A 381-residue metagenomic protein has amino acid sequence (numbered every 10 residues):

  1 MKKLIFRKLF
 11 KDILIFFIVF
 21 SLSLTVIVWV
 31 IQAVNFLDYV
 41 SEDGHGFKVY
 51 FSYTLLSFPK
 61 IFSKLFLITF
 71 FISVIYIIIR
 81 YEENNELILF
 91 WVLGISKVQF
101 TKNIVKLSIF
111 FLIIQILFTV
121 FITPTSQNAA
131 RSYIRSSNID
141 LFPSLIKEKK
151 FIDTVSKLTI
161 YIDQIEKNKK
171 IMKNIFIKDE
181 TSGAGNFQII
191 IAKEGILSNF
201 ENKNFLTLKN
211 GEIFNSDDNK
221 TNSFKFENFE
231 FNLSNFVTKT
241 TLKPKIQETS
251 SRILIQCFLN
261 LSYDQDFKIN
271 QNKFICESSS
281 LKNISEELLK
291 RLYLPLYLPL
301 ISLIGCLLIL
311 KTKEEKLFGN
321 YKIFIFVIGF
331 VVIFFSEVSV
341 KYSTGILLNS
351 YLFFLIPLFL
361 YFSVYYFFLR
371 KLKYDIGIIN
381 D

Functional and structural regions predicted by a protein language model:
M1-F51: Hydrophobic alpha-helical segments
K2-I13, E83-K102, L310-Y321: Interfacial "coupling" helices/loops that link adjacent transmembrane helices in transporter permeases
D12, N128-E286, N380: General membrane topology signal spanning transmembrane segments
F16-V28, K60-I72, F111-I116, L294 (+2 more regions): Hydrophobic alpha-helical transmembrane segments in multi-pass membrane proteins
Y39-I75: Membrane-embedded or membrane-proximal helical elements that form or frame transporter/channel pores
K60-S156: Internal alpha-helical transmembrane segments
R80-N84, R291-L294, L298-Y342, F368-I378: Juxtamembrane interface at the cytosolic side of transmembrane helices
L347-V364: Small-residue-rich transmembrane alpha-helices that serve as helix-helix interface/gating elements in multipass
